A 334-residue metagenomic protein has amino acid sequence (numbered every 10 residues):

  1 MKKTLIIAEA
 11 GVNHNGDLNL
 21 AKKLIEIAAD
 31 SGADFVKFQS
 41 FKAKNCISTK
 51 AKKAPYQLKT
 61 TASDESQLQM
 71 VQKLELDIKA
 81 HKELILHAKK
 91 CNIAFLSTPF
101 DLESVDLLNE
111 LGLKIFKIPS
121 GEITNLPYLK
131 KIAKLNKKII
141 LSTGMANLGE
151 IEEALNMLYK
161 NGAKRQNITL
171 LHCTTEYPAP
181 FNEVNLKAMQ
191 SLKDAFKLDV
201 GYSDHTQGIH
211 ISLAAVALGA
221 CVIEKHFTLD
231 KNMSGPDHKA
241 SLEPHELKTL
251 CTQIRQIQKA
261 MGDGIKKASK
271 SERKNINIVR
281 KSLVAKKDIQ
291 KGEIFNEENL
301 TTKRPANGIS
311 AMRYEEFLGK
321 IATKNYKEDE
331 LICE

Functional and structural regions predicted by a protein language model:
M1-E334: Catalytic cores and adjacent flexible loops of soluble metabolic enzymes that perform enolate/carbanion chemistry on
